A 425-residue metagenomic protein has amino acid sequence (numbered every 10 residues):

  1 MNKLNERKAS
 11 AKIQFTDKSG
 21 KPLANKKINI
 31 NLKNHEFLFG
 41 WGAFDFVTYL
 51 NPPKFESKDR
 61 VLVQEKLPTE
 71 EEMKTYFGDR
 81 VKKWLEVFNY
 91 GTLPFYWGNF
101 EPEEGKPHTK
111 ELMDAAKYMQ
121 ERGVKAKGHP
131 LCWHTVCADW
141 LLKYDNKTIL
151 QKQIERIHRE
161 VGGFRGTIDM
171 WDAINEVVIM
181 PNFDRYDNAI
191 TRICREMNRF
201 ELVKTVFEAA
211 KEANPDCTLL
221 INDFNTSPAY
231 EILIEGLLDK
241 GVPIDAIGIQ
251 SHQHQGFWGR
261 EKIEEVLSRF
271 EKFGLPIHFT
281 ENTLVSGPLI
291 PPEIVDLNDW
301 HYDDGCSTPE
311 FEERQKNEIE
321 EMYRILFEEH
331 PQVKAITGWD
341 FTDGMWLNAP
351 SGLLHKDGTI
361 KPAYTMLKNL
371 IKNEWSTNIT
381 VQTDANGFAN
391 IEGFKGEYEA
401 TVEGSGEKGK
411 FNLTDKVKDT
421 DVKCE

Functional and structural regions predicted by a protein language model:
M1-T48, Y90, P102, K127 (+4 more regions): Beta-strand-rich domain onsets/edges
A9, G163, D172, V177-A209 (+3 more regions): Aromatic-rich peripheral "rim/lid" segments of glycoside hydrolase catalytic domains that contact and position glycan
A43-V47, P130-T135, D172-V177, N225-T226 (+2 more regions): Short, solvent-exposed turn/loop segments enriched in Gly/Ser/Thr/Pro and often Arg
N51-K54, T75-E86, A389-E399: Short Pro-Gly-centered beta-turn/loop motif in secreted/extracellular proteins
N51-Y76, K127-G162, N298-G305: Active-site-adjacent "subsite" loops/lids of carbohydrate-active enzymes
L67-K83, K110-A115, E155-R159, F200-E208 (+3 more regions): Alpha-helical scaffolding within the catalytic cores of extracellular/periplasmic polymer-degrading hydrolases
L85-E103, I157, F164-D169, N175 (+8 more regions): Aromatic- and acid-rich polysaccharide-binding/catalytic face of secreted or lumenal carbohydrate-active enzymes
E86-E104, L112-T218, F224: Substrate-binding cleft and catalytic face of glycoside hydrolase catalytic domains, especially the flexible beta-alpha
